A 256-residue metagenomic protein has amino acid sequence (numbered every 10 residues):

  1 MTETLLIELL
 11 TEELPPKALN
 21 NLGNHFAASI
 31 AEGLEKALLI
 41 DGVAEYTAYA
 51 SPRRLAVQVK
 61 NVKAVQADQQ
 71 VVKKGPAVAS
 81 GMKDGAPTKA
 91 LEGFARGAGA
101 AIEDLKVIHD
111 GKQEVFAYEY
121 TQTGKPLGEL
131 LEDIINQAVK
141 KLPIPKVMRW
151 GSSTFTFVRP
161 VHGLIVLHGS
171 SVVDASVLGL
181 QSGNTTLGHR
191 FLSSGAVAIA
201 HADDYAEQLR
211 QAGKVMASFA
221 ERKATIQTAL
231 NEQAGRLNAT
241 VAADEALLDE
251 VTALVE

Functional and structural regions predicted by a protein language model:
M1-E256: Long, basic N-terminal domains or extensions that often function in RNA/ssDNA interaction or organelle/cellular
